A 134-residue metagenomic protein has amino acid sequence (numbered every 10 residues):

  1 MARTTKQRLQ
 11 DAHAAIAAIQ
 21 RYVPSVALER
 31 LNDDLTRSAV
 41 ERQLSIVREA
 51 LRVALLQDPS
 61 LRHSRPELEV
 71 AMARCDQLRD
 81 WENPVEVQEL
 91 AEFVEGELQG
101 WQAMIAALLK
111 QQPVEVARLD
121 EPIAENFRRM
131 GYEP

Functional and structural regions predicted by a protein language model:
M1-Q111: Solvent-exposed interaction patches of small proteins and small membrane subunits
A106-P134: Accessory (non-catalytic) regions of SAM-dependent nucleic-acid methyltransferases and partner specificity/recognition
